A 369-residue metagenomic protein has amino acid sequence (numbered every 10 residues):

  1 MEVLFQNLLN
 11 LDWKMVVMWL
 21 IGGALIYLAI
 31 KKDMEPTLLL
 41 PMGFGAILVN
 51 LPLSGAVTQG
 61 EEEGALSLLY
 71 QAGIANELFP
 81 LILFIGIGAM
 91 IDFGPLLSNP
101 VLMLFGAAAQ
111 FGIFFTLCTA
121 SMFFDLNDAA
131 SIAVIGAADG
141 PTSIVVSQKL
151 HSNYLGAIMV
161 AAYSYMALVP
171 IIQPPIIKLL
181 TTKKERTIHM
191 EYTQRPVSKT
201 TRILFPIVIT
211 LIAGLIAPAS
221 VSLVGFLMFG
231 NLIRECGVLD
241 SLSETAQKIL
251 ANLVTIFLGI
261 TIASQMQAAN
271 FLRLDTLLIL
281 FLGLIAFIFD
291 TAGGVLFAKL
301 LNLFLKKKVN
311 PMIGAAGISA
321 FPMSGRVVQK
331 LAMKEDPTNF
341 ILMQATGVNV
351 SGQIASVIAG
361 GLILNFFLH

Functional and structural regions predicted by a protein language model:
M1-N10, K31-K32, F44-L78, L232-T255 (+1 more regions): Hydrophobic transmembrane alpha-helices of multi-pass solute/ion transporters
N7-M18, S67-L83, D128-G136, P218-M228 (+2 more regions): Structural signature of hydrophobic alpha-helical transmembrane segments
K31-L39, T58-Q59, L66-Y70, I91-F105 (+4 more regions): Interfacial helix-loop-helix linkers and transmembrane-helix boundary segments in multi-pass membrane proteins
Q71-N76, I85-M90, L104-F111, F115 (+4 more regions): Alpha-helical membrane segments and immediately flanking helix-loop junctions that form or couple to the substrate/ion
L96-T116, A268-G294, A345, N349: Entry/N-cap segments of selected transmembrane alpha helices and their immediately preceding amphipathic helices
N153-I171, L282-I288, I313-G314: Alpha-helical transmembrane segments
S164-V238: Membrane-embedded hairpin module used as a gating/binding unit in multi-pass transport and secretion proteins
I209-F297: Transmembrane helical segments that form the transport core of multi-pass membrane transport proteins
